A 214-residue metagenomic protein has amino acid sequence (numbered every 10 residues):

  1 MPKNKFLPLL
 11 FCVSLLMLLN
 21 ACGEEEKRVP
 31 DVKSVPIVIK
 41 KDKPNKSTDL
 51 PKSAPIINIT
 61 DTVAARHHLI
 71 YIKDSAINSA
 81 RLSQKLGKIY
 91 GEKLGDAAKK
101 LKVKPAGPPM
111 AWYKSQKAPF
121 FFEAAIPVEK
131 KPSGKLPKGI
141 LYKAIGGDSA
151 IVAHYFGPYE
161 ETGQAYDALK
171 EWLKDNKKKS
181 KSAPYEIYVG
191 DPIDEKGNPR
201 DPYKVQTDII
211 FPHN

Functional and structural regions predicted by a protein language model:
P2-F6, C22-N214: A solvent-exposed interaction/effector surface
L10-L18: Bacterial N-terminal signal peptides
